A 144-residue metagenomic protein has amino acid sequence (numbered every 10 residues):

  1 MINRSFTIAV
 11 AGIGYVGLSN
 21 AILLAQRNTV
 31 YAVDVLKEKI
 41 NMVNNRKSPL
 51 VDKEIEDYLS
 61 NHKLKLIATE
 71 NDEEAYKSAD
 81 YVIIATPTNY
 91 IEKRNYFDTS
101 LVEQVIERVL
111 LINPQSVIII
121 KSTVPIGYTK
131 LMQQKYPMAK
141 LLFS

Functional and structural regions predicted by a protein language model:
M1-K47: NAD(P)+-binding Rossmann beta1-loop-alpha1 motif at the extreme N-terminus of oxidoreductases
T29, K65-I67, K140: Conserved beta-strand segments of alpha/beta enzyme cores
V43, L59, T129-Q133: Hydrophobic packing residues within well-ordered alpha-helices of enzyme cores
V51: N-terminal FAD cofactor-binding segment of flavoenzymes
I55-D80: A structured beta-alpha segment of the ubiquitous adenosine-cofactor-binding alpha/beta core
K77-Y81, N113-S116: Short acidic/histidine-rich motifs immediately flanking catalytic phosphotransfer sites in two-component signaling
V82-I84, I120: Redox-cofactor binding/interface segments in oxidoreductases and associated redox assembly factors
Y90-S144: Rossmann-like NAD(P)(H) cofactor-binding subdomain of soluble oxidoreductases
